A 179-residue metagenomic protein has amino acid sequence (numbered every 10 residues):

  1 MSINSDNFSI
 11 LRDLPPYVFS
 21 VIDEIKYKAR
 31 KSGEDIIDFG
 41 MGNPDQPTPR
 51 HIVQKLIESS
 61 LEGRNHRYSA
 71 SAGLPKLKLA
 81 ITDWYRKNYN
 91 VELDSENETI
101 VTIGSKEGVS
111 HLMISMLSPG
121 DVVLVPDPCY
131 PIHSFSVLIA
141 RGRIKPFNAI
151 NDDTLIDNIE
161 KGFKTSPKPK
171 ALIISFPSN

Functional and structural regions predicted by a protein language model:
S2-F8, R12-I103, H111: N-terminal small-domain helix-loop-helix segment of the aminotransferase-like
P44, K106, F176-N179: Short glycine-rich anion-binding loops that position phosphate/pyrophosphate groups of nucleotides and phosphorylated
I103, L112, D127, S175-F176: Glycine-rich, N-terminal phosphate-binding loop of Rossmann-like dinucleotide-binding domains
S115-I132, S136-V137: Conserved PLP-anchoring active-site segment centered on the Schiff-base-forming lysine
I139-I144: A short helix-loop-beta submotif of the ANL/AMP-binding
I150-N179: Active-site phosphate-binding strand-loop segment of PLP-dependent enzymes
